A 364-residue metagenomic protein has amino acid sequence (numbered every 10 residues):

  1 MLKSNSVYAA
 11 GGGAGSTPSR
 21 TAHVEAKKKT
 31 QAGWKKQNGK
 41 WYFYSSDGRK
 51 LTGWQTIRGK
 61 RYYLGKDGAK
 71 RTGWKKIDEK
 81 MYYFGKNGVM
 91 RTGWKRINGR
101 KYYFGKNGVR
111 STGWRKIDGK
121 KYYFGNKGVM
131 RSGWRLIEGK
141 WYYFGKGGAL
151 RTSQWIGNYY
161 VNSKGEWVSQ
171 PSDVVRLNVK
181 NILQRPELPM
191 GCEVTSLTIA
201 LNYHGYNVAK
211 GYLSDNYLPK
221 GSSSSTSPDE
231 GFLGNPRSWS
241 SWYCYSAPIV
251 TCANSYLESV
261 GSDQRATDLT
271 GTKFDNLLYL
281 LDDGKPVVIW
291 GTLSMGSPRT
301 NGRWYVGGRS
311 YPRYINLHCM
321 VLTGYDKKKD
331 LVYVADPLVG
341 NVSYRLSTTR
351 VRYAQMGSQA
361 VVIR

Functional and structural regions predicted by a protein language model:
M1-S172: Extracellular adhesion/carbohydrate-binding repeat motifs centered on closely spaced tryptophans
S45, N126, G291, D336 (+1 more regions): Pocket-edge structural micro-motifs
G157-N158, S214-L218, T267-K273: Short linear loop/turn motifs
S169-T251, L293-M295, T300-Y305, S310-Y314: Active-site-adjacent structural segments surrounding the nucleophilic cysteine of cysteine proteases and isopeptidases
D173-L177, M190, Y279, G284 (+1 more regions): Long, domain-scale functional regions
L197-Y206, L218-S222, N254-S262, D282 (+2 more regions): Sec-exported extracytoplasmic/periplasmic mature domains
E230-C319, T323-Y325, I363: Predominantly the structural core of cysteine protease catalytic domains
R303-G307, R313-Y314, M320-R364: Noncatalytic regulatory segments and standalone regulatory/sensor domains
